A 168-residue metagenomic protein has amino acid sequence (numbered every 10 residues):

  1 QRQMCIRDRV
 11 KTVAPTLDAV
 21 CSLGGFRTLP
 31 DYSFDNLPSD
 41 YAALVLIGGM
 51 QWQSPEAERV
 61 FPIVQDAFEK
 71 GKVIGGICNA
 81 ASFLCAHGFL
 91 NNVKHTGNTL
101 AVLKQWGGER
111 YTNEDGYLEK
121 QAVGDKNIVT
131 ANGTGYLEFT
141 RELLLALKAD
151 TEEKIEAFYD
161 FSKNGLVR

Functional and structural regions predicted by a protein language model:
R2-I6: Short, small-residue-biased leader/transition segments that mark boundaries at the very start of proteins
R9-T16, P30-G75, N79-R168: Active-site-adjacent pocket-lining segments in enzyme domains
L23-D31: Short gly/ser/thr-rich secondary-structure transition/capping motifs
